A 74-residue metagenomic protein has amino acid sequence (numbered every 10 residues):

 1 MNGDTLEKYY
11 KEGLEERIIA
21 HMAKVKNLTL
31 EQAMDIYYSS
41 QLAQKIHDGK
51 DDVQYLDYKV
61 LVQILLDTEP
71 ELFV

Functional and structural regions predicted by a protein language model:
M1-V74: C-terminal alpha-helical interaction appendages
